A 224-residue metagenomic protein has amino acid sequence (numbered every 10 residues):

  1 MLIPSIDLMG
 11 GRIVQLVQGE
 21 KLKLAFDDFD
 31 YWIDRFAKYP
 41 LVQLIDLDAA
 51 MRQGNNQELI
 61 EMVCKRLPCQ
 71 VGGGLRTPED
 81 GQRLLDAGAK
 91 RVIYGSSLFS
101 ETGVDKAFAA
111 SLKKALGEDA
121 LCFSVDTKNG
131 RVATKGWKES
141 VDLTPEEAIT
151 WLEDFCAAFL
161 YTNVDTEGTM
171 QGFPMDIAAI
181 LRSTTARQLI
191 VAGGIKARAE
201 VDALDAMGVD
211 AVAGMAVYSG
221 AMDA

Functional and structural regions predicted by a protein language model:
L2-L8, V42-L44, C69-G73, V92-Y94 (+4 more regions): Hydrophobic faces of well-ordered beta-strands that scaffold small-molecule active sites in alpha/beta enzyme cores
L8-L22, L85, A89-E167: Conserved anion-binding
V17, N129-V141, T169-G172, A179 (+3 more regions): Active-site-adjacent loop and "lid" segments of alpha/beta metabolic enzymes
G19-A37: Short catalytic helix/loop segments, enriched in acidic residues and glycine and frequently bearing histidine
Y31-I45, E153-F159: Catalytic domains of carbohydrate-active enzymes, especially glycoside hydrolases
L41-N55, S96-T102, Y161-Q171: Glycine-rich, proline-tolerant flexible connector loops at the mouths of alpha/beta enzymes
E58-I60, K65-V92, D176-A211: Catalytic cores of alpha/beta
G103-L116, R182, V201-A224: C-terminal helical cap(s) of enzyme catalytic domains, especially alpha/beta-barrels
